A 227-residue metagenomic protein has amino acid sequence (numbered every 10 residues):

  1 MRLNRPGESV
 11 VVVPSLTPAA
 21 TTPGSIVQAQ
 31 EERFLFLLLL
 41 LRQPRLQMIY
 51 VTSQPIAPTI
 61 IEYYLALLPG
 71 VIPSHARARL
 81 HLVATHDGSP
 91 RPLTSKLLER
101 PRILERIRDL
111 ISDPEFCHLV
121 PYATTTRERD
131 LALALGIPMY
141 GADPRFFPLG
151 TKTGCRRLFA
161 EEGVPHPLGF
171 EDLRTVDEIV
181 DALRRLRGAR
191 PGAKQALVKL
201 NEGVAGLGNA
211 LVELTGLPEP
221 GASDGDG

Functional and structural regions predicted by a protein language model:
M1-G150, G154-R157: ATP-binding N-terminal substructure of ATP-dependent carboxylate-amine bond-forming enzymes
D143-G227: Active-site nucleotide/adenylate-binding loops and adjacent lid/helix of ATP-dependent enzymes
